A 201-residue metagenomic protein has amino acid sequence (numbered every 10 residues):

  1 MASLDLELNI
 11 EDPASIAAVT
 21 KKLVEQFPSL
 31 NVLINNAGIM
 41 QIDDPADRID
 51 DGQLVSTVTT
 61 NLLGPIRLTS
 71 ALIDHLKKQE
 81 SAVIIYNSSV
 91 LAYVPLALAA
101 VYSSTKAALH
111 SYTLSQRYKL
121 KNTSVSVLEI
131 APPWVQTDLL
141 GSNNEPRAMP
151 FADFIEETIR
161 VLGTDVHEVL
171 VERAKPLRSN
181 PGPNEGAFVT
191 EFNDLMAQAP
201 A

Functional and structural regions predicted by a protein language model:
E7-K21, D51: The beta1-alpha1 cofactor-binding region of Rossmann-like NAD(H)/NADP(H)-dependent oxidoreductases
A17, I39-V55, L98-V101: Conserved mid-core segment of classical short-chain dehydrogenase/reductases
T69, T105: Active-site helix of classical SDR
S89: Residue(s) in the substrate-gating loop at a strand-loop-helix junction that position the organic substrate next
V94, S115-S126: Active-site-adjacent segment of SDR/Rossmann-fold oxidoreductases
P95-S103, S115, N143: Active-site loop-to-helix junction immediately N-terminal to the catalytic Tyr of the SDR YXXXK motif in Rossmann-fold
E129, G141-A187: C-terminal helical subdomain
